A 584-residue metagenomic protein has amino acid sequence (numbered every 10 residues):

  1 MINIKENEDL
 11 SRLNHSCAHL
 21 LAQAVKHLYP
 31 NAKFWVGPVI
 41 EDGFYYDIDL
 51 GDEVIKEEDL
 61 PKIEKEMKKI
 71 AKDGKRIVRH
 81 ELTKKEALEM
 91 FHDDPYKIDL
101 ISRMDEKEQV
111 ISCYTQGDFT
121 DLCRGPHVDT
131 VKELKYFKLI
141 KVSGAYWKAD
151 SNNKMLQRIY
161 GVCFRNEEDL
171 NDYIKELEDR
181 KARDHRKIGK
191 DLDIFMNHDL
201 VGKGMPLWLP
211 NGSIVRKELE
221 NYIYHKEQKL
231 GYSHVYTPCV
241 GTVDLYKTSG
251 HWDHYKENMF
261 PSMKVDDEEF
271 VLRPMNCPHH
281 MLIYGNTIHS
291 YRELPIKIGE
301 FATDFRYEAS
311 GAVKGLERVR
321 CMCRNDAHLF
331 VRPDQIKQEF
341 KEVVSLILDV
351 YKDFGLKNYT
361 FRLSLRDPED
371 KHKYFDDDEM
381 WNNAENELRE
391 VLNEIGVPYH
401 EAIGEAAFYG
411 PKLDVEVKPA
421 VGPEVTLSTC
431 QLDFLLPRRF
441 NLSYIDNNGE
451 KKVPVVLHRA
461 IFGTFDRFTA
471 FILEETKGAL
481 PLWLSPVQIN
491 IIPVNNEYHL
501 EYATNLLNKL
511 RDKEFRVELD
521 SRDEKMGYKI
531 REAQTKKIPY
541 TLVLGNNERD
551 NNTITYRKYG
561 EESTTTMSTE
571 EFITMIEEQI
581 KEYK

Functional and structural regions predicted by a protein language model:
M1-W35, V39-E41, D47-K584: NTP/phosphate- and nucleic-acid-binding module
